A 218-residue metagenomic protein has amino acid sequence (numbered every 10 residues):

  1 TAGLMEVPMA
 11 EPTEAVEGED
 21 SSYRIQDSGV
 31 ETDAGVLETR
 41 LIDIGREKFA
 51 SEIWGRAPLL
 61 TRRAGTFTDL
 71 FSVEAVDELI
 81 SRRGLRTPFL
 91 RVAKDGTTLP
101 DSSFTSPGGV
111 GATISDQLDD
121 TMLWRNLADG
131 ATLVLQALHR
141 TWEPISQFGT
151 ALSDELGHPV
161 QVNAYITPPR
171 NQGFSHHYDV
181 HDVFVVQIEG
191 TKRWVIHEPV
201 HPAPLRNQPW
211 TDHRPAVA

Functional and structural regions predicted by a protein language model:
E11-Y23, D27-E52, G65-A218: Active-site region of the double-stranded beta-helix
